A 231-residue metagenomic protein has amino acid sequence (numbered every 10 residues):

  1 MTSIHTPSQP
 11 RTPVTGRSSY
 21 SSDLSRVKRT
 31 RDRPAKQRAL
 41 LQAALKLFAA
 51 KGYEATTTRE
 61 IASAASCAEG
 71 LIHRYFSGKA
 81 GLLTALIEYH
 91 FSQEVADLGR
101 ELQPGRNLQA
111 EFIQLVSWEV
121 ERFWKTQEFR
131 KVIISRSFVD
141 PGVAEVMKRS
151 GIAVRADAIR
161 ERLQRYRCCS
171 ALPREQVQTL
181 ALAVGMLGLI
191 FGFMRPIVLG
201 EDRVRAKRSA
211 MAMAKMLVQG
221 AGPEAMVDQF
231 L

Functional and structural regions predicted by a protein language model:
M1-A35, A225-L231: N-terminal intrinsically disordered/low-complexity leader segments
K36-L45, I61, L86-H90, E94 (+1 more regions): Generic hydrophobic, amphipathic alpha-helix propensity
A39, L47-G81, A85: Helix-turn-helix
Y53, F76, S135-P141, S150: Short helix-capping/turn signature of helix-turn-helix
L86-L115: Amphipathic alpha-helical linker/stalk segments
E88, A110-S135, G185-L189: Helical hydrophobic small-molecule/effector-binding pocket
E121-K125, V132, G142-C168, T179 (+1 more regions): Amphipathic alpha-helical packing segments from all-alpha helical-bundle domains
S135, E145, Y166-K215, E224-L231: Hydrophobic/aromatic-rich alpha-helical bundle segments in the mid-to-C-terminal region
